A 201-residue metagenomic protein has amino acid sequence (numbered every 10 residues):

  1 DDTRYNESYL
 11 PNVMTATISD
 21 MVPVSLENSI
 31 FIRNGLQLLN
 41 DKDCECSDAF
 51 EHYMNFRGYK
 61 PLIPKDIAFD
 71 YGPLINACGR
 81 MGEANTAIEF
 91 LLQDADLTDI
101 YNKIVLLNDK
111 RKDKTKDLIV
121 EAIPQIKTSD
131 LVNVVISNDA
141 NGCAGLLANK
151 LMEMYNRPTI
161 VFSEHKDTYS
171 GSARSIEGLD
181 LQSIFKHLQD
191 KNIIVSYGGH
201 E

Functional and structural regions predicted by a protein language model:
D2-E201: Hydrophobic helix-and-loop "lid/oligomerization" segment in the mid-to-C-terminal part of catalytic domains
